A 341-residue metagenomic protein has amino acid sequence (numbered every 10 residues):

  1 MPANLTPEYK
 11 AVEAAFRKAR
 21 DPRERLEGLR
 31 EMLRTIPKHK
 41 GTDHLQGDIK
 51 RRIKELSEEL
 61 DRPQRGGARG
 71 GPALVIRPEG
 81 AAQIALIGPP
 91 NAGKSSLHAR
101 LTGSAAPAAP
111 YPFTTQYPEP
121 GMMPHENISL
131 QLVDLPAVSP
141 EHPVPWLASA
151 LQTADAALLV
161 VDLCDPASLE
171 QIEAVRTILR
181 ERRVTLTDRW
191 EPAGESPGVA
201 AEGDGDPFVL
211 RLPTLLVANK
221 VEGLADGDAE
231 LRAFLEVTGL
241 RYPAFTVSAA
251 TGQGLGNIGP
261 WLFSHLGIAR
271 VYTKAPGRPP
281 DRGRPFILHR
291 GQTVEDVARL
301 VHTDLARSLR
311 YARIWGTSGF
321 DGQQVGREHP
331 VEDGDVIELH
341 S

Functional and structural regions predicted by a protein language model:
M1-N4, R30: Short, charge-rich amphipathic alpha-helices with coiled-coil/heptad character
K10-R17, Q64-A82, T102, F113-P120 (+3 more regions): Switch II of P-loop NTPase G domains
R17-A82, I87, A92, H98 (+1 more regions): C-terminal-of-GTPase-core extension/linker across diverse P-loop GTPases
N91-P107, Q116: A conserved segment at the C-terminal end of the G1
A106, P140, S168, A225-D226 (+1 more regions): Conserved protein kinase catalytic core
A109-P110, V144-L147, Q324-R327: Short beta-alpha junctions and helix-cap segments that line functional grooves
T177-L186, F263: Acidic, Ser/Thr-rich peripheral helices and adjacent loops at domain boundaries
